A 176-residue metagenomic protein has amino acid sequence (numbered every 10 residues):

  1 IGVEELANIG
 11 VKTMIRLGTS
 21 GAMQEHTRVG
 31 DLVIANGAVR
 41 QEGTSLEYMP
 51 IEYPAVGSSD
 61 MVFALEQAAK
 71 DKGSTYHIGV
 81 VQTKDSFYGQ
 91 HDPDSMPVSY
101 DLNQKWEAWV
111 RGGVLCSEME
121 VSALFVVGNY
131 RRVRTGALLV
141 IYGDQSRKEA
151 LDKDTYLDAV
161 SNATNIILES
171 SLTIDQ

Functional and structural regions predicted by a protein language model:
I1, I9-K12, T27, V56-D60 (+6 more regions): Conserved active-site and cofactor/substrate-binding residues in soluble primary-metabolism enzymes
I1-A64: Metabolite-binding pocket within alpha/beta catalytic cores that recognizes anionic/polar moieties
E5, Y76, Y88, A150-K153: Conserved PLP-enzyme active-site core in the AAT-like
T13-L17, I34, Y76-V81, L115-M119 (+1 more regions): General beta-strand structural signal in soluble alpha/beta enzymes
V56-G113: Active-site rim beta-loop-alpha module in soluble metabolic enzymes
A64-K72, V127, I166-I174: Generic non-transmembrane alpha-helical segments
S122-T155: Zn-dependent metallopeptidase/amidohydrolase metal-coordination segment
Q145-Q176: His/Asp/Glu-rich mid-to-C-terminal helical/loop segments that flank catalytic regions of hydrolases
